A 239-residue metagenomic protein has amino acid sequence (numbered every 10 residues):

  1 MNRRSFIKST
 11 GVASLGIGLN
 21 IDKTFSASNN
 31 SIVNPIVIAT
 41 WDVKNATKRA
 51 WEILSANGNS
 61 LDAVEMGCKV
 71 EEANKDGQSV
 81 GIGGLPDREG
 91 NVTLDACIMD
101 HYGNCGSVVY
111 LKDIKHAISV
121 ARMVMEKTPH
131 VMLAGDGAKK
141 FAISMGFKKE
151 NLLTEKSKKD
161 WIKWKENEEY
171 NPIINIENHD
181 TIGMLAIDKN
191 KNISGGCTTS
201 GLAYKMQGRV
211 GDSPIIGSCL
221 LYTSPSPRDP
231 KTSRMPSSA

Functional and structural regions predicted by a protein language model:
M1-L15: N-terminal secretory signal peptides and thylakoid transit peptides that target proteins across membranes
I21-K48: C-terminal segment of N-terminal export signals and the immediately downstream linker at the start of the mature
D62-E65, I98, S107-V108, M132-D136 (+3 more regions): General beta-strand structural signal in soluble alpha/beta enzymes
S79-C97: Short, surface-exposed glycine/acidic/tryptophan-bearing loops
L94, N104-I176: C-terminal binding/interaction regions
Y170-M206: Internal active-site segments that recognize and position negatively charged phosphoryl groups and nucleotide moieties
S218, R234-A239: Hydrophobic alpha-helical segments, chiefly the membrane-spanning helices and signal/signal-anchor peptides
Y222-R228: Conserved small/polar residues in nucleotide/adenosyl-binding loops
